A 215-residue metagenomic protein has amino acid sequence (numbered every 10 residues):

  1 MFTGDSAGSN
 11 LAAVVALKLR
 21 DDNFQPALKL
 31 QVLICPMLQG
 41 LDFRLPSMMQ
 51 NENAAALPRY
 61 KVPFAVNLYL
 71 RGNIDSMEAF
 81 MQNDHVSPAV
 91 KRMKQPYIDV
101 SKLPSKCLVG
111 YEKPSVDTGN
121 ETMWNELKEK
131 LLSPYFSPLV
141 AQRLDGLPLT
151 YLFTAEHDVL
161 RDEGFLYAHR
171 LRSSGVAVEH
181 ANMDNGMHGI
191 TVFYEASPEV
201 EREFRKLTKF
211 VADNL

Functional and structural regions predicted by a protein language model:
M1-L215: Alpha/beta-hydrolase superfamily serine-hydrolase fold, recognizing
